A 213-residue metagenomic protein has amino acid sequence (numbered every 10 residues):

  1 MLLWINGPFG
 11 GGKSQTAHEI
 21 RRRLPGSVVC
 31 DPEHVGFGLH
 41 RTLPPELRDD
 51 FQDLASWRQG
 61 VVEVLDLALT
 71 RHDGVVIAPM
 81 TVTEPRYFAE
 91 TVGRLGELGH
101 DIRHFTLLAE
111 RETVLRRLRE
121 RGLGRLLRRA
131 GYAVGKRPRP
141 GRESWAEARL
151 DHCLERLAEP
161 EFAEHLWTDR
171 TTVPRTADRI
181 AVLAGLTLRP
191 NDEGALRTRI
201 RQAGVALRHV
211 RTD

Functional and structural regions predicted by a protein language model:
L2: Walker A (P-loop) ATP-phosphate-binding motif of ABC ATPase nucleotide-binding domains
I5: Hydrophobic anchor at the beta1->P-loop junction of P-loop NTPases
G10-G11: ATP-binding Walker
S14-D66: Conserved substrate/cofactor phosphate-moiety recognition/catalytic segment in nucleotide-dependent phosphotransferases
H34-G36, T83-E84, A109-T113, T171-T172: Conserved nucleotide-binding/hydrolysis micro-motifs of P-loop NTPases
D53-L108: Glycine-rich phosphate-binding loop used to anchor ATP phosphates in small-molecule kinases, encompassing both
G96-R121, L166: Conserved phosphate-donor/acceptor-positioning beta-strand/loop module used by diverse small-molecule
L123-R179, N191-D213: Small-molecule kinase domains that catalyze NTP-dependent phosphoryl transfer to phosphate-bearing small molecules
